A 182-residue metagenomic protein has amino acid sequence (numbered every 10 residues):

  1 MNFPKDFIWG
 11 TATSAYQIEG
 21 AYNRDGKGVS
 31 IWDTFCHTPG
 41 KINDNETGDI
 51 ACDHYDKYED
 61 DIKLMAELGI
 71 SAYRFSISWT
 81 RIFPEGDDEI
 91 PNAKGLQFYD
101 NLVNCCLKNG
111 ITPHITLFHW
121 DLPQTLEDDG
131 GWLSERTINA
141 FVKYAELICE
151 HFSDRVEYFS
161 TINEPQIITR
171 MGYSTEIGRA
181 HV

Functional and structural regions predicted by a protein language model:
M1-I42, E85-D87, L96-R179: Active-site region of glycoside hydrolase catalytic domains
D6-I8, Y55, A72: A common structural microfeature
N43-K57, W132-E135: Active-site mouth loops of central-metabolism enzymes
C52, I90-A93: Residue-level marker of alpha-helix boundaries and capping positions
C52-A66, T137-I148: Short, acidic/polar
K57-S78, T112: Catalytic domains of carbohydrate-active enzymes, especially glycoside hydrolases
I77-P91: Glycine-rich, proline-tolerant flexible connector loops at the mouths of alpha/beta enzymes
